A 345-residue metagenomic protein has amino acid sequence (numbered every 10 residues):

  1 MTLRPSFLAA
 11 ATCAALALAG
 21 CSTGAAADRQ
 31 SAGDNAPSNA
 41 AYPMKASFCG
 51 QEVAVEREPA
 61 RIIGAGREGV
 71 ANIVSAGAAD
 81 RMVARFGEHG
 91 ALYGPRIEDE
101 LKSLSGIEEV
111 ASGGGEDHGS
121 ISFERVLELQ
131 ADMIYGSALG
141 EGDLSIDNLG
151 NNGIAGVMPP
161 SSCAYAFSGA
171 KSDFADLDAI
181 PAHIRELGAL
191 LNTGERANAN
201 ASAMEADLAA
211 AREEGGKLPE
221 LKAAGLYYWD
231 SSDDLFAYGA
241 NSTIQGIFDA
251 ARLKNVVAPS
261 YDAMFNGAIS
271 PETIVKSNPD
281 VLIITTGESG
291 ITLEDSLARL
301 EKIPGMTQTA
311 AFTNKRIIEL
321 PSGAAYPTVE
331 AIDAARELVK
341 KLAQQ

Functional and structural regions predicted by a protein language model:
T2-S75, A189-L226, T286, A343-Q345: Bacterial Sec-exported substrate-binding components of ABC uptake systems
F48-C49, I107-S122, S162, Y261-P271: Short helix-initiation/N-cap motifs at beta->coil->alpha
G66, A138-L139, S161, T285-S289: Short secondary-structure boundary segments
V70-E128, M133, L253-V256: A short, structured surface patch at a secondary-structure boundary
A91-R96, G142-I146, I154-E186, P219-G246 (+1 more regions): Extracytoplasmic ligand-binding site segments that recognize negatively charged/polar headgroups
E116, A237-N266: Alpha-helical, coiled-coil/dimerization segments enriched in small aliphatic residues
F123-G136, P271-I284: Proline-aspartate-enriched helix->loop->beta-strand connector
F174-R185, A189-L191, N198, S202 (+3 more regions): Structured C-terminal subdomain patch of bacterial secreted/periplasmic proteins
